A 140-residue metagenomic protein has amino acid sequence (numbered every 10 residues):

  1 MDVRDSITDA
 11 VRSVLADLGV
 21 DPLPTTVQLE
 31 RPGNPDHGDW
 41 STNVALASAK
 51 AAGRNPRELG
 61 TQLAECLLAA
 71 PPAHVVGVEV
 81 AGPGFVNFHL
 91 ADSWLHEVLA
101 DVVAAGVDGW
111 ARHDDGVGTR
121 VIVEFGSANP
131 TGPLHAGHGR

Functional and structural regions predicted by a protein language model:
M1-L29: Charged, compositionally biased N-terminal leader segments and the immediate start of the first structured element
R12, A45-L46, A64: Amphipathic alpha-helical segments within well-ordered protein domains
L23-R31, E79-G82, V117, V121-S127: Conserved alpha/beta enzyme-core scaffolds, especially Rossmann-like or related mixed alpha/beta domains that build
V27-N43, V76-N87: Short, charge-patterned binding micro-sites
D36, S41-G60: Short, small/acidic-rich helices and loops at N termini and domain boundaries of DNA replication/processing enzymes
A47-A51, E97-R140: N-terminal catalytic cores of NTP/NDP-binding nucleotidyl/phosphoryl-transfer enzymes
G60-A69: Short, well-structured alpha-helical segments that form the helix of a local strand-helix-strand
L68-A105: Structured, non-catalytic alpha/beta "coupling" segments that mediate domain-domain communication and provide generic
